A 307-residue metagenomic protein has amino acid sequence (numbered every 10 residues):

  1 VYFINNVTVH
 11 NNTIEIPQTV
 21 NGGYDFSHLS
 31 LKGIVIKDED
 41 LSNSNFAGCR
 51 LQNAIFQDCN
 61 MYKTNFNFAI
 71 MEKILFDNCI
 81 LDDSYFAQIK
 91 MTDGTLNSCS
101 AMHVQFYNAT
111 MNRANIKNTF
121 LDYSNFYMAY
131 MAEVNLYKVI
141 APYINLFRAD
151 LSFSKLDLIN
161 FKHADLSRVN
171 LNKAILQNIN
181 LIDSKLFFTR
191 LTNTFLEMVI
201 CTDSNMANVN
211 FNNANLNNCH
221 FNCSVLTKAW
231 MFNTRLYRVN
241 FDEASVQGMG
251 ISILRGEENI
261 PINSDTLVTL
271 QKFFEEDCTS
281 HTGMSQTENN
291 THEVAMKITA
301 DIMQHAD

Functional and structural regions predicted by a protein language model:
V1-M303: Tandem repeat scaffolds
H305-D307: Short, solvent-exposed mixed-charge patches
